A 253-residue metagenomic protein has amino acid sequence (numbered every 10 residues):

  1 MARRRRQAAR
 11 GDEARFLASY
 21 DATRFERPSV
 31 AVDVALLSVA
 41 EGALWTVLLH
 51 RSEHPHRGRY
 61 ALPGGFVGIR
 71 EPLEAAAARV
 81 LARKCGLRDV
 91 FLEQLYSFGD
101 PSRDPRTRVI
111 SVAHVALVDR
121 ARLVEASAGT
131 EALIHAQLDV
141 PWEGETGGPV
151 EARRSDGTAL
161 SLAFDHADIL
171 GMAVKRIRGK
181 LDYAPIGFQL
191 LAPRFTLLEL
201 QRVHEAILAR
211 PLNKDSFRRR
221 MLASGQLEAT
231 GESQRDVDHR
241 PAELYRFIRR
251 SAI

Functional and structural regions predicted by a protein language model:
R4-L17: Entry/capping segment at the start of metal-dependent catalytic domains with acidic active-site entry clusters
R15, S19, T23-A61: N-terminal strand-loop-strand
P28-V32, W45, L73-A78, A82-E151 (+4 more regions): Active-site segment of metal-dependent pyrophosphate-handling enzymes, primarily the Nudix hydrolase catalytic core
L36-S38, L48, V115-L117, L244-R246: Short, well-ordered beta-strand micro-motif
A43-R83, L87, S97, K180-E205: Conserved Nudix-box catalytic region and its N-terminal flanking loop in Nudix hydrolases and closely related
D168: A conserved mid-domain beta-alpha-beta active-site/ligand-binding segment of alpha/beta enzyme cores
P211-G231: Charge-enriched amphipathic alpha-helical scaffolds
G225, A229-I253: Long, intrinsically disordered, low-complexity Ser/Thr/Pro-rich regulatory/activation regions of nuclear proteins
